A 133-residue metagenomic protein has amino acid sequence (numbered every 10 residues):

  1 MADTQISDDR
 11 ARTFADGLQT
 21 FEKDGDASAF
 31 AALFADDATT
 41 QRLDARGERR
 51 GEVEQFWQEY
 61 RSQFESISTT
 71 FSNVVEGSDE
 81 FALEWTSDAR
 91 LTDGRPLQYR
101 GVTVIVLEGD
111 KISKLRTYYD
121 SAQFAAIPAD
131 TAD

Functional and structural regions predicted by a protein language model:
M1-A32, T131-D133: Short, low-complexity N-terminal intrinsically disordered segments enriched in polar/charged residues
A27-S78: A solvent-exposed, acidic/Ser-Thr-rich amphipathic alpha-helical stretch
F34, S87-A89, T103, Y119: Short beta-strand segments enriched in hydrophobic/aromatic residues within well-folded beta-rich domains
S62-E65, D88-L97: Short, cysteine-centered beta-strand-loop-beta hairpins and adjacent loop/turn segments enriched in charged/polar
S66-T69, L97-T103: Short, surface-exposed coil-to-beta transition loops
S78-S87: A short hydrophobic beta-strand element
V104-P128: Short beta-strand edge/turn micro-motifs at domain boundaries
